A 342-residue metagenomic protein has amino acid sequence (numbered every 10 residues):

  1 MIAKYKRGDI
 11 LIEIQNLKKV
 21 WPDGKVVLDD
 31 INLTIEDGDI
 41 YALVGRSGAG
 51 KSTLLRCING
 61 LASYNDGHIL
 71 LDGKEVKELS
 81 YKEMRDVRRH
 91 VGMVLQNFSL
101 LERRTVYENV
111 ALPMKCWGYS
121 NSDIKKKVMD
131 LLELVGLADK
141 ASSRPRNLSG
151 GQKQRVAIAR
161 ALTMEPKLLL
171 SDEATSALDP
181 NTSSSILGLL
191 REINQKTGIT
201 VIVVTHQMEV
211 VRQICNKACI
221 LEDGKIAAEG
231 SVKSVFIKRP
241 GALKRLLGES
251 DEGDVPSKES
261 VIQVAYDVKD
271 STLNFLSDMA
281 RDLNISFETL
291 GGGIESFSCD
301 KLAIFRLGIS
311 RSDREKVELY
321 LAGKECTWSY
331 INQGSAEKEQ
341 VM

Functional and structural regions predicted by a protein language model:
V44-R46: The feature captures the beta-strand-to-loop junction immediately N-terminal to the Walker
N59: Helix-to-loop junction immediately C-terminal to a conserved catalytic motif
K74-E75, A111, K115, S122-D139: Conserved ABC ATPase "signature" region
V76-G92, C116, N121, V235-K238: ABC ATPase NBD coupling module
R104-A111: Short coil-to-helix segment of the ABC ATPase nucleotide-binding domain corresponding to the Q-loop/switch region
S143-R146, T163-M164: Conserved signature/switch motifs of ABC ATPase nucleotide-binding domains
